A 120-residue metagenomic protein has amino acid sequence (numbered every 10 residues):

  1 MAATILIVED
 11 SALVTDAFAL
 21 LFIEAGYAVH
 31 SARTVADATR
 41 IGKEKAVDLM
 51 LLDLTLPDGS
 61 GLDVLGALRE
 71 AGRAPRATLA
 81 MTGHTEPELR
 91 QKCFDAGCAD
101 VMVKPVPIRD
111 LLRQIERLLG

Functional and structural regions predicted by a protein language model:
E9, L56: Conserved acidic carboxylate
A12-H30: Two-component/phosphorelay signaling modules centered on CheY-like receiver
S31-L49: Acidic, metal-coordinating helix/loop segments flanking the phosphotransfer/catalytic sites of two-component signaling
T34, S60-D63: Acidic catalytic/metal-coordinating carboxylates
D53, T82: Active-site residues of response regulator receiver
P57, E86, P105: The feature encodes the CheY-like receiver
L62-P75: Short amphipathic alpha-helix used as the core "switch/output" element in two-component signaling
V106-I115: C-terminal output helix
